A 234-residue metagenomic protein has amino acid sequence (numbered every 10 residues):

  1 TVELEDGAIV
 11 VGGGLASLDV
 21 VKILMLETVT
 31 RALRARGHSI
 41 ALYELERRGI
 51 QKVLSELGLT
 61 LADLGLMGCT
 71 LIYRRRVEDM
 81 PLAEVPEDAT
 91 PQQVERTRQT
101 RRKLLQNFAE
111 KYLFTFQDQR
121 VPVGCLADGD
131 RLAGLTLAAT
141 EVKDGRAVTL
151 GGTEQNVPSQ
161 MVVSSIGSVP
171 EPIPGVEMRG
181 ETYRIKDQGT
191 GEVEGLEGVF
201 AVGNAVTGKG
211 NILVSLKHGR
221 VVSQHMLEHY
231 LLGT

Functional and structural regions predicted by a protein language model:
T1, C125, K143-K209: FAD-site-proximal beta/loop scaffold in flavoenzymes
T1, G7-G13, Q117-V121, A127 (+3 more regions): Catalytic cores of nucleotide-enabled group-transfer and carboxylate-activating enzymes in metabolic and assembly-line
T1-L54, G180-E192: Glycine-rich dinucleotide-binding loop and its adjacent helix/turn
G14, R75, A205: Residue-level signal for short, function-critical loop segments
L24, T28-A32, P170, S223-Y230: A generic secondary-structure signal for well-formed alpha-helical elements
L24-V29, E84-Q93, E177-T182, S215-G219: Short secondary-structure boundary/capping segments
V29-P170: A Rossmann-like FAD-binding core segment of flavoenzymes
V202-L232: A conserved FAD-binding loop/helix module that cradles the flavin
